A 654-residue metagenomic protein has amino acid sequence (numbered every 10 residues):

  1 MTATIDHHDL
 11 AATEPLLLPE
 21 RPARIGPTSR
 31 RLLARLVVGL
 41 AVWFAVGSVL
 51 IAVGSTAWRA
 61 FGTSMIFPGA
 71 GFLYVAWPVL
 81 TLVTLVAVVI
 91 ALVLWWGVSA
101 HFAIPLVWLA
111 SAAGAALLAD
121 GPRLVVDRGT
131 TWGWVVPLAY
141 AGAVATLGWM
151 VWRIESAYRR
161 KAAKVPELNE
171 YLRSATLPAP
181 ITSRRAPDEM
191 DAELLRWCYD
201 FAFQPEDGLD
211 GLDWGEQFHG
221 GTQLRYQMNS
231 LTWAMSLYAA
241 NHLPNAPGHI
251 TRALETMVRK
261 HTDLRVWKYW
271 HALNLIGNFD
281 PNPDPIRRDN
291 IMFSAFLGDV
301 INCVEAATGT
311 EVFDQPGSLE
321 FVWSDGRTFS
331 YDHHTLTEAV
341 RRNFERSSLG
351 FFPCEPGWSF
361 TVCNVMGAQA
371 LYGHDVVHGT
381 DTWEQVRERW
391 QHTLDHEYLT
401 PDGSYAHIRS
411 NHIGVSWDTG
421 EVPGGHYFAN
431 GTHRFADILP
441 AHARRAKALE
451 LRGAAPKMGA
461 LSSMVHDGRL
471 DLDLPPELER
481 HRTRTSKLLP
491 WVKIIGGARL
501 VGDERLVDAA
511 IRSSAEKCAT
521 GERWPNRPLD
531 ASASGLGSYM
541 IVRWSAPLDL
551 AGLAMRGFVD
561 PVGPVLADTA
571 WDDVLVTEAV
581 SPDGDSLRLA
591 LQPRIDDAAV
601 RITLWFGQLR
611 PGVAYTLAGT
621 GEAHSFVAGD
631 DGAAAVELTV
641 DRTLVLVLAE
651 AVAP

Functional and structural regions predicted by a protein language model:
I5-G208, C303, A307-E311, G425-A614 (+2 more regions): Terminal, non-catalytic domain-edge segments
T176-F279, R499, D503-L506: Long, contiguous N-terminal structural blocks used for assembly/anchoring
D191-Y199, T232, P247-R265, S294-E305 (+5 more regions): Hydrophobic core segments within long, regular secondary-structure runs in both alpha- and beta-rich folds
Y199-H219, R259-D284, T337-W358, D395-D418 (+2 more regions): Glycine- and aromatic-rich loop/turn segments at beta-sheet edges
Q223-A239, D289-E305, S359-D375, S416-F435 (+2 more regions): Well-ordered alpha-helical segments within folded domains of soluble proteins
S236-W358: Extended ligand-binding groove/face enriched in aromatic
M292, F321, R327-Y331, T335 (+3 more regions): Extended ligand-binding clefts on enzyme/binding-domain cores
A618-V636: Solvent-exposed beta-strand/loop surfaces of large extracellular or lumenal domains
